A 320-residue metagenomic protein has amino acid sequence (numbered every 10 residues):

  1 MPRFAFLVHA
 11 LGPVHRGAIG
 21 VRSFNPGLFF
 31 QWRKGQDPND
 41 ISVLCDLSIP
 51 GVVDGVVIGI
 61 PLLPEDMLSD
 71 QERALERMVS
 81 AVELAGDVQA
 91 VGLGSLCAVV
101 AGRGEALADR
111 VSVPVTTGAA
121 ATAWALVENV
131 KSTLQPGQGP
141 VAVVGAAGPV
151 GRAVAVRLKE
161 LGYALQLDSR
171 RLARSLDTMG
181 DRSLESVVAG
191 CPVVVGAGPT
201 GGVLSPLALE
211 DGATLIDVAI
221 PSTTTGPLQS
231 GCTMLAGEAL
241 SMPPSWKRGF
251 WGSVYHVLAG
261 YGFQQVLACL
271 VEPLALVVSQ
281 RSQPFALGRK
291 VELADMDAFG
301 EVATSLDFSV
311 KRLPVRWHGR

Functional and structural regions predicted by a protein language model:
M1-Q31, P38-I41: N-terminal, charge-rich interaction modules
L7-G12, P61-L63, L93-L96, V144-A146 (+3 more regions): Structural motif
G20-F29, G226-R320: Adenosine-phosphate binding glycine-rich loop
C45-D46, P50-P136, S253-L267, V271 (+2 more regions): Glycine/serine-rich phosphate-binding loop and adjoining beta1-alpha1 elements at the start of nucleotide-handling
G94-G102, V113-T116, D168, A173 (+4 more regions): N-terminal Rossmann-like NAD(P) cofactor-binding subdomain of oxidoreductases, focused on the glycine-rich
R103-S112, S175-M179, G226-S230: Short, aromatic/basic amphipathic alpha-helical patches
K131-G198: Glycine-rich phosphate/diphosphate-binding loop of Rossmann-like nucleotide-binding domains
T178-G249: Rossmann-like adenosine-cofactor binding region
